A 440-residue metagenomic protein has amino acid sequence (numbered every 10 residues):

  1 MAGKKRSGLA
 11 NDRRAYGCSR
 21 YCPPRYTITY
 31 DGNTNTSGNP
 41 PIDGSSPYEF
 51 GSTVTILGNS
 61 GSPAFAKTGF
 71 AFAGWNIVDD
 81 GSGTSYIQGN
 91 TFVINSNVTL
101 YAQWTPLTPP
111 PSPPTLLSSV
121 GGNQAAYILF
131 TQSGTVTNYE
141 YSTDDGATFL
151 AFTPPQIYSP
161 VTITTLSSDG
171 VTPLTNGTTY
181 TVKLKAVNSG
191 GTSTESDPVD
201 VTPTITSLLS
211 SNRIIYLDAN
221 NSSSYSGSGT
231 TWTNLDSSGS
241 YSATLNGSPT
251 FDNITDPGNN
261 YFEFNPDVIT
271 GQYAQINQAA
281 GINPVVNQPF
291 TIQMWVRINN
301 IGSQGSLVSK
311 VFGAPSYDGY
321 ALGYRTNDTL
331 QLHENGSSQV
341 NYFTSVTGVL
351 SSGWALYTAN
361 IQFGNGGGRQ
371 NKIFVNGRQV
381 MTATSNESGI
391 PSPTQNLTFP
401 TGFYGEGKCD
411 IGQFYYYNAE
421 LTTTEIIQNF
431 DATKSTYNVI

Functional and structural regions predicted by a protein language model:
G3, R13-C22, S45-S52, T202-V268 (+1 more regions): Extracytoplasmic low-complexity segments
C22-P106, V199: Secondary-structure capping and domain/repeat boundary segments
N90-V93, I205-L208, N265-F290, N341-V349 (+1 more regions): Short surface loop/edge beta-strand patches of beta-sandwich-type extracellular domains that form ligand-contact sites
N212-Y225, F290-N300, L356, K372-N376 (+1 more regions): Extracellular, beta-strand-rich glycan-interacting domains
S226-G227, N234-S240, D256-G258, I269-Q331 (+2 more regions): Extracellular glycan-recognition modules
Q331-L356: Short, aromatic/His-centered strand-loop micro-motif at the edge of beta-sheets
G353-K372: Localized edge beta-strand/strand-to-loop motifs within extracellular or lumenal beta-rich domains
T382-N386, P391-G412, Y416: Extracellular glycan-interaction patches encoded by glycine-rich segments
